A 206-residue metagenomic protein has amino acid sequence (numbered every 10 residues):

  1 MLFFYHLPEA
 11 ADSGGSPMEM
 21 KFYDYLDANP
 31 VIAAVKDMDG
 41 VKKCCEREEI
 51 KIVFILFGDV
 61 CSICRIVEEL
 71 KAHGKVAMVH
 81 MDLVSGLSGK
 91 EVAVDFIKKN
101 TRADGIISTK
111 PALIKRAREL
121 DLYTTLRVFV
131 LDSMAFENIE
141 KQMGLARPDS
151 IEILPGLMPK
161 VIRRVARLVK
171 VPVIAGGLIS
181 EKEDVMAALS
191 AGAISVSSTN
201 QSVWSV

Functional and structural regions predicted by a protein language model:
G14-V76, S85-L87, R102: Conserved N-terminal beta1-alpha1 strand-loop-helix module at the mouth
D24-V31, H73-D82, R102, L120-F129 (+1 more regions): Short beta-strand/loop segments at the ligand-binding rim of alpha/beta enzyme cores
I32-K36, K51-D59, M78-G86, R102-P111 (+2 more regions): Catalytic beta/alpha-barrel core
V35-C45, K90-A93, M134-K141, E181-D184: Short, acidic/polar
C44, K110, A188: Conserved, mostly hydrophobic/aromatic
I55, M158, L178-V206: Glycine-rich phosphate-binding active-site loops on the catalytic face of alpha/beta enzymes
V92-I97, I162-R163, L168-V169, S180-I194: Catalytic cores of alpha/beta
P111-M143: Histidine/lysine/aspartate-rich catalytic loop segments that bind and position anionic ligands
